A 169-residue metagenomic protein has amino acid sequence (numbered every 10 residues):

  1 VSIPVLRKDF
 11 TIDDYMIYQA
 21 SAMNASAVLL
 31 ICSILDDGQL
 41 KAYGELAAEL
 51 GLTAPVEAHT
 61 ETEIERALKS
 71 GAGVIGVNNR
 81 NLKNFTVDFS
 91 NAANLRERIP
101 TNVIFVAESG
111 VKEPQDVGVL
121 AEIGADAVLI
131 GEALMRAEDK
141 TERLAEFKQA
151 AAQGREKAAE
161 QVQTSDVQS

Functional and structural regions predicted by a protein language model:
V1-I3, A22-V28, A48-L52, K69-G76 (+2 more regions): Glycine-enriched alpha-helix->loop->beta-strand junction motifs that scaffold or abut catalytic
P4-D13, S26-D37, G51-E61, G76-T86 (+1 more regions): Catalytic beta/alpha-barrel core
D13-M23, T62-S70, V111-I130: Catalytic cores of alpha/beta
Q19, A42-E49, T53, T62-K69 (+5 more regions): Alpha-helical scaffolding segments of alpha/beta enzyme cores, especially the outer helices of TIM-barrel or partial
Q19-D37, V77-F85, A125-R143: Glycine-rich phosphate-binding active-site loops on the catalytic face of alpha/beta enzymes
A67-R96: Glycine/Thr-rich beta-alpha phosphate-binding loop at enzyme active sites
N94-R98, R136-E160: C-terminal helical cap(s) of enzyme catalytic domains, especially alpha/beta-barrels
